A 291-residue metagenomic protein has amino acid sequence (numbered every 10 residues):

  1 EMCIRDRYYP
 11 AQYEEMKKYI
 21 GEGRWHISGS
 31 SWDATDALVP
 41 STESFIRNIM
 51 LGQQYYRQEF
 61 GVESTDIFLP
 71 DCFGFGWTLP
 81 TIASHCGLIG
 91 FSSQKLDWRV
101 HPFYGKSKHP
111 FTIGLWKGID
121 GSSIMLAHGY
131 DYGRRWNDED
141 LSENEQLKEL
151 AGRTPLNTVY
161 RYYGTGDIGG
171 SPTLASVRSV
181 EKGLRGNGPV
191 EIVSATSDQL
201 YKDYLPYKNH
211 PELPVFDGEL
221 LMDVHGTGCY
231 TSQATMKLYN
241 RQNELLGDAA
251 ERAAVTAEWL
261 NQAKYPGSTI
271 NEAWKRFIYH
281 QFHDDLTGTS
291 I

Functional and structural regions predicted by a protein language model:
E1, R5-I291: Catalytic-domain carbohydrate-binding cleft regions of carbohydrate-active enzymes
